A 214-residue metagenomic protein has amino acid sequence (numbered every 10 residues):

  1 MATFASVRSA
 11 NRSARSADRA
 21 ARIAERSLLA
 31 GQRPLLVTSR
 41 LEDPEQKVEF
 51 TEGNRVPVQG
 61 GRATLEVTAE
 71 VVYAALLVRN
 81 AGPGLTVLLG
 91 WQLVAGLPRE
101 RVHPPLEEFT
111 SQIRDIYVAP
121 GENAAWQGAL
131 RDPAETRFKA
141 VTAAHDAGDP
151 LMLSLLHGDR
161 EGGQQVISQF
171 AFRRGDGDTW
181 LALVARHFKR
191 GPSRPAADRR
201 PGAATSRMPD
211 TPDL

Functional and structural regions predicted by a protein language model:
M1-G84, L153: Membrane-proximal alpha-helical anchors
A69-V71, E122, A147-D149: Residue-level preference for beta-strand/loop junctions
P83-Q92: Short, hydrophobic/aromatic beta-strand segments
Q92-P98, F170-R174: Amphipathic alpha-helical scaffolding segments
A95-E107: Short aromatic-acidic-glycine turn motif
P104-K139: Intrinsically disordered, low-complexity Pro/Gly/Ser/Thr-rich segments with frequent PxxP/GP/PP motifs and embedded
D132-G177: Terminal connector regions
G163-L214: Acidic, serine/threonine- and proline-rich intrinsically disordered appendage/tail regions
